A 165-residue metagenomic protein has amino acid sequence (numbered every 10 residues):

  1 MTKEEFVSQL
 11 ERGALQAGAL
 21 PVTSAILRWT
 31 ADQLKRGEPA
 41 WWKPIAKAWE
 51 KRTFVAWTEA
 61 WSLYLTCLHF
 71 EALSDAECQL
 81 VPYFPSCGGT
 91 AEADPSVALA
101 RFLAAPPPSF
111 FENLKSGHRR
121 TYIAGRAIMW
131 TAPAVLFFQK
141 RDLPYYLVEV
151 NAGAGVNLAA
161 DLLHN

Functional and structural regions predicted by a protein language model:
M1-V148, G153-N165: Rossmann-like AdoMet
